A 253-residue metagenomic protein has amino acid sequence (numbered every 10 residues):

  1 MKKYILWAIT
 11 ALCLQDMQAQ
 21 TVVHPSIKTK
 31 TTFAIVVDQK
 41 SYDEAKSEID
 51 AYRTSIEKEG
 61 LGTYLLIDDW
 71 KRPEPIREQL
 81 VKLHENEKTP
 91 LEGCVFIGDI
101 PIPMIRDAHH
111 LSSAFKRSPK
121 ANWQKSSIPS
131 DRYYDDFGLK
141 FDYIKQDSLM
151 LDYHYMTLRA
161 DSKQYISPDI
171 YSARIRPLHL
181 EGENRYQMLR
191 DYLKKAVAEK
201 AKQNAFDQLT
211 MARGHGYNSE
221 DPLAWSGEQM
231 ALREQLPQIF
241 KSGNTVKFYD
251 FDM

Functional and structural regions predicted by a protein language model:
M1-Q20: Bacterial Sec-dependent N-terminal signal peptides
Q20-M253: Cysteine-dependent hydrolase recognition
